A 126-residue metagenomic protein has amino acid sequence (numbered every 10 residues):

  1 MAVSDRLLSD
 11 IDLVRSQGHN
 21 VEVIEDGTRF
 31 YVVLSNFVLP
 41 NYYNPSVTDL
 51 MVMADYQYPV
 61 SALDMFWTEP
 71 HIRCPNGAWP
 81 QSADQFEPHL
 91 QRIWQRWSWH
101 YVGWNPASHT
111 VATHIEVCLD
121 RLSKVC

Functional and structural regions predicted by a protein language model:
M1-P45, Y58-C126: UBC/E2-like fold recognition across ubiquitin and ubiquitin-like conjugation systems, capturing catalytically active
A54-Y56: Beta-strand elements of well-folded, non-transmembrane domains
